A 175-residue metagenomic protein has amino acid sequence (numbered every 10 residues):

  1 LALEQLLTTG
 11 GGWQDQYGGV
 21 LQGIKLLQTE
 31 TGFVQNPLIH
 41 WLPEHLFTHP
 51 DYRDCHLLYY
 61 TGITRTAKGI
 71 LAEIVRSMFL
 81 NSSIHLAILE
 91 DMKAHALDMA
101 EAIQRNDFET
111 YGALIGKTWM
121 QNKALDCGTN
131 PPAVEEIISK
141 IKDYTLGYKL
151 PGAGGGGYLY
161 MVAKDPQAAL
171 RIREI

Functional and structural regions predicted by a protein language model:
A2-G10, Q14-L150, Y160-I175: C-terminal nucleotide
G152-G154: A short acidic Gly-Thr/Ser loop motif
G157: Conserved glycine-rich beta-strand-loop-beta hairpin in the small C-terminal domain of fold type I
